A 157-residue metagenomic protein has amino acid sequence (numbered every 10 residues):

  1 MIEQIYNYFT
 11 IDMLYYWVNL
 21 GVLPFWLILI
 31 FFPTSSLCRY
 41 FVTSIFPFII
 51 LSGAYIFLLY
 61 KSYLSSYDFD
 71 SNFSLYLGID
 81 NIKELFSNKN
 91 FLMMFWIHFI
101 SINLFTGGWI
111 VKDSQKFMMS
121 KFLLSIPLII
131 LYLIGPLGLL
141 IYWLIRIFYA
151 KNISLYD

Functional and structural regions predicted by a protein language model:
I2-L23: Hydrophobic transmembrane alpha-helical segments in integral membrane proteins
L14, M94-S101, I129: Hydrophobic alpha-helical transmembrane segments of multi-pass membrane proteins
W17-L37: N-terminal signal-anchor/start-transfer transmembrane helix
P24, L104-V111: Alpha-helical transmembrane segments of polytopic integral membrane proteins, especially the permease/helical cores
F32-I45, Q115-M119: Membrane-interface helix-boundary motifs at transmembrane edges
Y55-S66, I141: C-terminal TM-helix exit segments that contain a strictly Trp-centered aromatic cap at the helix terminus
S62-F91, S101-L104: Membrane-helix interface/capping segments
L124-F148: Hydrophobic, aromatic-rich membrane-embedded alpha-helical segments
